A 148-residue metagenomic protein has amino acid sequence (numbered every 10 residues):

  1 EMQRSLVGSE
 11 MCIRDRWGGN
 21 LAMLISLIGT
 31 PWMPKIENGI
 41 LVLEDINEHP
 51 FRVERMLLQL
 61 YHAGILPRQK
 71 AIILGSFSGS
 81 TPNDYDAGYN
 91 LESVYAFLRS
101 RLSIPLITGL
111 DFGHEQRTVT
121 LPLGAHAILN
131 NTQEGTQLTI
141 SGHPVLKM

Functional and structural regions predicted by a protein language model:
E1-G8, C12-I13: Single conserved hydrophobic/aromatic residue that forms the stacking wall/gate of nucleotide- or nucleobase-binding
E1-M2, T30-W32, Y61-A63, R117: Short, flexible, glycine/charge-rich loop motifs used to bind or transfer phosphoryl groups or to couple energy/partner
V7, I36, G64-P67: Structured loop/turn residues at beta-strand edges in well-structured enzyme cores
R14-D15, T118: Short Gly/Pro-enriched turn/cap motifs at secondary-structure boundaries
R16-E54: Oxyanion-binding "anion nests"
R55-M148: C-terminal active-site/capping subdomain that shapes the small-molecule cofactor and substrate pocket of enzyme
